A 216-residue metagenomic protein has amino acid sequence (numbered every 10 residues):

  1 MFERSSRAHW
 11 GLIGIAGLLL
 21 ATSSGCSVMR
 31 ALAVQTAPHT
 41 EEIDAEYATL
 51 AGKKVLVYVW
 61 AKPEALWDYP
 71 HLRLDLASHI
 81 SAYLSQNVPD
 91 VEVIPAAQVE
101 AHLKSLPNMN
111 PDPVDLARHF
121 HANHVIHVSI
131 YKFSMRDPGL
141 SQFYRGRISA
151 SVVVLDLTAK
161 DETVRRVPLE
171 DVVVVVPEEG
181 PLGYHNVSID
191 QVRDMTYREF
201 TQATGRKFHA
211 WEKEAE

Functional and structural regions predicted by a protein language model:
F2-I13: Bacterial N-terminal signal peptides that target proteins for export
H9, S24-G25: Generic short amphipathic/hydrophobic targeting helices enriched at N-termini, encompassing Sec-type signal peptides
I13-S23: Bacterial N-terminal signal peptides
C26-G52, Y144-R147, V153-E216: C-terminal/domain-edge helix-coil "capping" segments
A51-S129, L157, V164-V167, D194 (+1 more regions): N-terminal segment of the mature soluble domain
H71-L72, S141-F143: Short, glycine/charged-enriched secondary-structure capping and boundary segments
S129-M135: Generic short beta-strand segments
M135-S141: Extracytoplasmic/secreted cell-surface and envelope-processing proteins
